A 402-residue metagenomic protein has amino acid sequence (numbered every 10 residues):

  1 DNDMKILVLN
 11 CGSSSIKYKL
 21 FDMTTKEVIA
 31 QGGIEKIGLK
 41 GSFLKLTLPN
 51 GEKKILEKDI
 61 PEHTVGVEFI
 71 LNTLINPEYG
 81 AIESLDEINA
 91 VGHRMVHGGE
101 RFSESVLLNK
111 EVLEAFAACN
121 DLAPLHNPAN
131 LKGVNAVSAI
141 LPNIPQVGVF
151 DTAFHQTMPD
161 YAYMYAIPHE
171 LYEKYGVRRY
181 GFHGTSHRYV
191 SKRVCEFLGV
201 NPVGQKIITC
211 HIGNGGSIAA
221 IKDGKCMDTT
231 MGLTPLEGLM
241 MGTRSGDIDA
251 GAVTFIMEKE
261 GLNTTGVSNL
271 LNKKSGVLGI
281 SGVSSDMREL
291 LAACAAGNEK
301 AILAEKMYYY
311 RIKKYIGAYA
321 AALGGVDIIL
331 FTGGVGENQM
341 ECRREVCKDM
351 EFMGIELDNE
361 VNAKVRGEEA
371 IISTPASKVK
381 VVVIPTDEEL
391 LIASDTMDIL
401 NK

Functional and structural regions predicted by a protein language model:
I6, S15-P61, G232: Short glycine-rich, Thr/Ser-proximal phosphate-binding strand/loop in the N-terminal lobe of ATP-dependent enzymes
G12, H93-V96, I212, V326 (+1 more regions): Glycine-rich beta-strand-to-loop/alpha-helix junction loops that act as flexible
T73-I88, V194-N201, I316-D327: Phosphate/pyrophosphate-binding loops at sites that engage ATP/ADP/AMP, CoA/4′-phosphopantetheine, polyphosphate
L74, E78-H126, V147, A153-A162: Short beta-strand-loop/turn "lid" adjacent to the catalytic site in phosphate-handling enzymes
F154-K259: Glycine-rich phosphate-binding loop of actin/hexokinase-like ATP-binding domains
K222, D228-E260, N269, G333-K364: Catalytic phosphate/nucleotide-handling subdomain of diverse soluble enzymes
N269, G276-I280, M287-A322: Adenine-nucleotide phosphate-binding core of ATP-dependent small-molecule kinases
I302, K306-A322, V326, G336-K402: Internal helix-turn-beta structural module
